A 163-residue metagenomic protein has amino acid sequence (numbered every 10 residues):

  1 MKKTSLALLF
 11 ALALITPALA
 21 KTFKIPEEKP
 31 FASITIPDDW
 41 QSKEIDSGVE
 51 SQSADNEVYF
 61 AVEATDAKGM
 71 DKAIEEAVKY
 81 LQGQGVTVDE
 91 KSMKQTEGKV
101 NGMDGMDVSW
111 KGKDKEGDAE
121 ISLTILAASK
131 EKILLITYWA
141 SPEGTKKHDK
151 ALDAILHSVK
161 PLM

Functional and structural regions predicted by a protein language model:
T4-L14: Sec-dependent N-terminal signal peptides
I15-A20: Sec/Tat signal peptide C-region and signal peptidase I cleavage site
K29-E76: Secretory pathway targeting signatures of secreted, lumenal, and periplasmic proteins
D38-W40, D46, D55, A64-D66 (+4 more regions): A mature extracytoplasmic/lumenal domain signature
W40, L134-M163: Surface-exposed amphipathic alpha-helical segments
A61, D107, L135-T137: Structural recognition of the beta-strand scaffold that forms the well-ordered cores of secreted hydrolase catalytic
D71-T87: Short, solvent-exposed helix-to-loop capping segments enriched in aromatics
Q82-S129: Signature of long, low-cysteine stretches enriched in small and polar/charged residues
